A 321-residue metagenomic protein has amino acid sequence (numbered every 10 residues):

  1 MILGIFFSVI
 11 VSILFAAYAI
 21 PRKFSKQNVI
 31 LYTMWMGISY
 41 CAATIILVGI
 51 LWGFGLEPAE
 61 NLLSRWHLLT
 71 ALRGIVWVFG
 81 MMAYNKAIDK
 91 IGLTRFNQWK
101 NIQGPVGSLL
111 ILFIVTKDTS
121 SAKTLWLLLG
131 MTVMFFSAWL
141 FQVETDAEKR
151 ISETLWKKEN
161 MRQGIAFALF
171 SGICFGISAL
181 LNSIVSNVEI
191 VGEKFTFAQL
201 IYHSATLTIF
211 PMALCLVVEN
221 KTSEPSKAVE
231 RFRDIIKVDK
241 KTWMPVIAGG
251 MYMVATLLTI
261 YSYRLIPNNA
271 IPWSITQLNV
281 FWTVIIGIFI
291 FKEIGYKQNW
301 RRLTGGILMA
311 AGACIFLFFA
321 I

Functional and structural regions predicted by a protein language model:
M1-I321: Polytopic alpha-helical membrane proteins, predominantly small-molecule transporters/carriers
